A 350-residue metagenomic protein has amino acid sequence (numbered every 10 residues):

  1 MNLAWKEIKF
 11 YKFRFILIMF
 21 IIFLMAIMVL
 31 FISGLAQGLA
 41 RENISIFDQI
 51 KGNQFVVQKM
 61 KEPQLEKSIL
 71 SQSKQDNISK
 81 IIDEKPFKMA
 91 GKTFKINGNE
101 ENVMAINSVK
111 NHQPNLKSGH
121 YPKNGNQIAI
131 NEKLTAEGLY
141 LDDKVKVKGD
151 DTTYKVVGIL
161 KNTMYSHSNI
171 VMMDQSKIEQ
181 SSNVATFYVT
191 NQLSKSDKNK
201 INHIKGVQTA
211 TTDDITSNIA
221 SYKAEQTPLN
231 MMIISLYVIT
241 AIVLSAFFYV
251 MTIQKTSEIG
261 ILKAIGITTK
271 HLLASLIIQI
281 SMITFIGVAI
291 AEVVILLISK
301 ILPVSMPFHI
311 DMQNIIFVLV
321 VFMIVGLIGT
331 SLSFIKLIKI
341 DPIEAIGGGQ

Functional and structural regions predicted by a protein language model:
M1-V29, G349-Q350: N-terminal Sec/SRP start-transfer signal
I8, L262-K270, G349: Short helix-to-coil transition segments within interhelical loops that connect adjacent transmembrane helices
R14, I27-N53: Alpha-helical transmembrane segments
R41, S45-I106: Membrane-proximal extracellular/periplasmic loop immediately following the first transmembrane helix
K88, N99-N107, N115-Q175: Hydrophobic secondary-structure segments that place a key small or acidic residue at a functional site
I159-L236: Mechanotransmission and gating elements of multispan inner-membrane complexes involved in transport and envelope
N202-S257, I261-L262, L273-I277, S281-M282: Peri-transmembrane interface segments
A274-S275, S281-G348: Short helix-loop junctions at transmembrane helix boundaries
